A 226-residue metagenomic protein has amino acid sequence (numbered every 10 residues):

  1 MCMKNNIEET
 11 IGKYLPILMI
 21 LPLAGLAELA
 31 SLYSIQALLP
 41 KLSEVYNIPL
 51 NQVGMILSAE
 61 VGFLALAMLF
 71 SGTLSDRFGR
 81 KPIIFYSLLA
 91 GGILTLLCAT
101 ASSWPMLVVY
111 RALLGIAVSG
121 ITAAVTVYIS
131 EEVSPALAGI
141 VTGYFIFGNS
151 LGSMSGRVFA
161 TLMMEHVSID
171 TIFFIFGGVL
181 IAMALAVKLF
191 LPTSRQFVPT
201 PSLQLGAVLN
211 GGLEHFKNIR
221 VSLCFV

Functional and structural regions predicted by a protein language model:
K4-I11, P192-L223: Juxtamembrane intracellular "pre-TM" segments in multi-pass secondary transporters
P16-L50: Extracytoplasmic
Y33, V61-L69, S153-M154: Residue-level signature of mid-helix packing/kink "hotspots" within the transmembrane helices of 12-pass Major
L66-S102: Conserved MFS/SLC helix-loop-helix module at the cytosolic interface between two early adjacent transmembrane helices
A90, P105-L113: Paired small-residue
M106, P135, Y144-L189: Helix-loop-helix hairpin linking two adjacent transmembrane segments in secondary transporters
Y110-G148: Cytoplasmic helix-loop-helix junction between adjacent transmembrane helices in 12-TM secondary transporters
